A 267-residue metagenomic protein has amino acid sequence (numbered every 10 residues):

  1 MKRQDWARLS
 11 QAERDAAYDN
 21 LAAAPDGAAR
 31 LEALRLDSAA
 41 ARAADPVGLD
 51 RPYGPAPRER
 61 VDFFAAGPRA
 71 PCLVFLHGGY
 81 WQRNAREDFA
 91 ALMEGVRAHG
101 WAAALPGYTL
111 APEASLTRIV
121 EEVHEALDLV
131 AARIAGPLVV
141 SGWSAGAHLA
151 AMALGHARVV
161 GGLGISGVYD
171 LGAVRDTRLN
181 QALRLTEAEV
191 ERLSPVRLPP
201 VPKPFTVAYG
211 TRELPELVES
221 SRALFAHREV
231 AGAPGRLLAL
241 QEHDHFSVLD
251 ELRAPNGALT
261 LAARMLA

Functional and structural regions predicted by a protein language model:
E13, A17-G67: N-terminal cap/lid segment of alpha/beta-hydrolase-fold proteins
A66-V96: Short, surface-exposed "cap/lid" segments of acyl-processing enzymes
L76, I165, L240-H243: Alpha/beta-hydrolase
L76-Y80, S144, G167, G210: Glycine-rich His-Gly loop
N84-M93, A104-P137, A254: Catalytic nucleophile-loop/oxyanion-hole region of alpha/beta-hydrolase and closely related hydrolase-like folds
E125-A182, V190: Primarily recognizes the serine-hydrolase "nucleophile elbow" in alpha/beta-hydrolase and SGNH/GDSL folds
G161-G167, V174-D176, L185-A226: The feature captures the conserved acid-bearing segment of alpha/beta-hydrolase catalytic domains
A208, R222, E229-A267: C-terminal catalytic histidine-bearing segment of alpha/beta-hydrolase fold enzymes
